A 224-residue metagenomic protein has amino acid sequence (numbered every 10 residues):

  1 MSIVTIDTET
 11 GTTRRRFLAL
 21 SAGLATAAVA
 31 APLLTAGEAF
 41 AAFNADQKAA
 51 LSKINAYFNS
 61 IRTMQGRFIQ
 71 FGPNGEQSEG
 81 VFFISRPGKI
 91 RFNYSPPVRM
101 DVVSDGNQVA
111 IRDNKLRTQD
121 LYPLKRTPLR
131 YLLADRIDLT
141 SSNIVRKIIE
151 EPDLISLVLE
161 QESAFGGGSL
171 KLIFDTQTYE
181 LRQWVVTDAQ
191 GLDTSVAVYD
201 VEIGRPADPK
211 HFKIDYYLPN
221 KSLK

Functional and structural regions predicted by a protein language model:
M1-T13, L20-G37: N-terminal secretory signal peptides
A39-K48: Cleaved targeting-peptide boundary
A56-P73: A short, Trp-centered hydrophobic/proline-enriched beta-strand micro-motif
R62-M64, S78-G80, R86-G88, V98 (+5 more regions): Envelope-exposed proteins and targeting segments
F68, I90-Y94, V109-R112, L157 (+1 more regions): Short hydrophobic/aromatic-rich beta-strand segments that constitute the beta-sheet cores of beta-sandwich/beta-barrel
E79-Y131, T194-S195: An acidic-aromatic
N114-E160: Surface-exposed, polar helix/loop patches in the mature regions of secreted/periplasmic/lumenal proteins that form
T140-R146, E150-K224: Gly/Pro-enriched, hydrophobic low-complexity segments that function as extracytoplasmic propeptides/linkers
